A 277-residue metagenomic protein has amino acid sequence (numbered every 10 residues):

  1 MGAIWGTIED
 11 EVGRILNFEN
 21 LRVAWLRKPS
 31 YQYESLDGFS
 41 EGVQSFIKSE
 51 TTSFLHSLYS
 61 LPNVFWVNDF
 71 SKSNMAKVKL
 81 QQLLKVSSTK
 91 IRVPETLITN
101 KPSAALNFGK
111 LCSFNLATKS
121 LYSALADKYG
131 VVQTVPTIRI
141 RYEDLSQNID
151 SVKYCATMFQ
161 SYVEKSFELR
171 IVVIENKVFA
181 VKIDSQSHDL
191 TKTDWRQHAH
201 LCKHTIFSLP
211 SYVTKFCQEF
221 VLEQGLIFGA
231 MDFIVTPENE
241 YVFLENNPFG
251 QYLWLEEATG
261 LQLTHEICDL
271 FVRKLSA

Functional and structural regions predicted by a protein language model:
M1-V93: Conserved N-proximal alpha/beta basic substrate-recognition cap immediately N-terminal to, or forming the N-lobe
E11, V173-K177, T236-N239: Short acidic-glycine loop/turn motifs at beta-strand connectors
P29, L121, Y162-V163, V172 (+2 more regions): Anionic group-transfer/hydrolysis microenvironments
M75, Q81-T134: Loop-centered beta-sheet repeat module
E95, T157-M158, F228-M231: A short linear hydrophobic-aromatic micro-motif
K110-S208: Phosphate-binding site of ATP-dependent enzymes
K203-Y212, V221-L226, V235-A277: C-terminal active-site "lid" helix and adjoining low-complexity regulatory extension at the edge of ATP-using catalytic
